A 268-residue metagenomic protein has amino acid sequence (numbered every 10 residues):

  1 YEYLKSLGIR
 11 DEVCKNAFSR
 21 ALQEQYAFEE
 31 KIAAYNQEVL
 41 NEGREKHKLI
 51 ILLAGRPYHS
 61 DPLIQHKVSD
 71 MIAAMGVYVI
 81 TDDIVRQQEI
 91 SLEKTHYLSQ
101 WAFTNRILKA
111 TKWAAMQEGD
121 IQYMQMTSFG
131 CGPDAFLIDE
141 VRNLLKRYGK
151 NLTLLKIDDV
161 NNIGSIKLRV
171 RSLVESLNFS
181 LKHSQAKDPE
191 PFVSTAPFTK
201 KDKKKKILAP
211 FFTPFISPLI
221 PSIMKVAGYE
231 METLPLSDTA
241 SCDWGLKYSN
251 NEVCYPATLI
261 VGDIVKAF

Functional and structural regions predicted by a protein language model:
Y1-F268: An N-terminal assembly and electron-transfer interface module characteristic of large anaerobic redox and radical
